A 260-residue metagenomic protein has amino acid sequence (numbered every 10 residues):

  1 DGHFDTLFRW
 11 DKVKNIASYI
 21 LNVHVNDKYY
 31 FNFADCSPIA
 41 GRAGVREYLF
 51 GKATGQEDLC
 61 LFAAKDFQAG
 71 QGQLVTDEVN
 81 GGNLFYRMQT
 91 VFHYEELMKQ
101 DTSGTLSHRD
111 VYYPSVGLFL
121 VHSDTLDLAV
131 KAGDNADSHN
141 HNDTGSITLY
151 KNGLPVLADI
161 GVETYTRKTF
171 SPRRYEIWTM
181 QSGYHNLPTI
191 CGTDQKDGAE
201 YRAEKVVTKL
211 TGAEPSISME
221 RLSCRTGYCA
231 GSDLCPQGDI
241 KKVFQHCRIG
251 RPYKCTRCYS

Functional and structural regions predicted by a protein language model:
G2-V156: Carbohydrate-active enzyme catalytic cores, enriched for enzymes that act on polyanionic acidic polysaccharides
E96-S260: Non-catalytic C-terminal accessory modules of carbohydrate-active enzymes
